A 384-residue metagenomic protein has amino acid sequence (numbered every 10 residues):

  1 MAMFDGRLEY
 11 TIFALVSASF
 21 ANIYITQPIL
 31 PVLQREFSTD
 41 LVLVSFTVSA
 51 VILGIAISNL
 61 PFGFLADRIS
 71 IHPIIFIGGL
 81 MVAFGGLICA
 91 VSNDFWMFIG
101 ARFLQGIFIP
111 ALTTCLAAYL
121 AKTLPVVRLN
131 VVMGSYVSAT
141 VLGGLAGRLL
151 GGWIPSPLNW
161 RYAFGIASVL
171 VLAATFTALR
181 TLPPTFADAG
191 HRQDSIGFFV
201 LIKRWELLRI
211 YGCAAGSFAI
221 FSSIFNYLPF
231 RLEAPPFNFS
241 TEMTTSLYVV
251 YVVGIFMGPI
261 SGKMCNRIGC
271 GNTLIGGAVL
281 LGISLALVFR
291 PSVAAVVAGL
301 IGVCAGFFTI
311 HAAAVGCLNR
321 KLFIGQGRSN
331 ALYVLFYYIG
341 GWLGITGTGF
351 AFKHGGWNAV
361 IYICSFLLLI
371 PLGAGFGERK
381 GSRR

Functional and structural regions predicted by a protein language model:
A2, L182-Y211: Juxtamembrane intracellular "pre-TM" segments in multi-pass secondary transporters
S38, S70, V91-M97, F108 (+2 more regions): Helix-breaking motifs and short loop linkers at transmembrane-helix boundaries and internal kinks in secondary membrane
I57-W96: Conserved MFS/SLC helix-loop-helix module at the cytosolic interface between two early adjacent transmembrane helices
G85, W96-Q105, A294-G302: Paired small-residue
A101-T140: Cytoplasmic helix-loop-helix junction between adjacent transmembrane helices in 12-TM secondary transporters
V126-V127, V131-R180: Helix-loop-helix hairpin linking two adjacent transmembrane segments in secondary transporters
G271-A314: C-terminal transmembrane helical hairpin of 12-TM major facilitator-type secondary transporters
K321-W357, C364: A late C-terminal transmembrane helix in Major Facilitator Superfamily
